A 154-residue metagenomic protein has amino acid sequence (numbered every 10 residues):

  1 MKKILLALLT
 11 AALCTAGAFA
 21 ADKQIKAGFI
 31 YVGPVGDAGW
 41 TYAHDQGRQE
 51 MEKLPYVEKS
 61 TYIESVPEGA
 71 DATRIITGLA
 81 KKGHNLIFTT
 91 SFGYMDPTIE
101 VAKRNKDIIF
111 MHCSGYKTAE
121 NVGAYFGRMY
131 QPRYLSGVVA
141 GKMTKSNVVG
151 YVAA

Functional and structural regions predicted by a protein language model:
M1-I4: Positively charged n-region of N-terminal signal peptides that target proteins for export
A7-A16: Bacterial N-terminal signal peptides
A18-D22: Boundary at the C-terminal end of the N-terminal hydrophobic targeting segment
G28-G47, M51-L54, Y62-A72, F92: Extracytoplasmic "Venus flytrap"
R48, S136-A154: An alpha-beta-alpha
G69-H84: Short, well-structured alpha-helical segments in soluble
H84-S91, M111-C113: Periplasmic-binding protein-like
K103-G127: Flexible loop/hinge segments that line or gate small-molecule binding clefts
